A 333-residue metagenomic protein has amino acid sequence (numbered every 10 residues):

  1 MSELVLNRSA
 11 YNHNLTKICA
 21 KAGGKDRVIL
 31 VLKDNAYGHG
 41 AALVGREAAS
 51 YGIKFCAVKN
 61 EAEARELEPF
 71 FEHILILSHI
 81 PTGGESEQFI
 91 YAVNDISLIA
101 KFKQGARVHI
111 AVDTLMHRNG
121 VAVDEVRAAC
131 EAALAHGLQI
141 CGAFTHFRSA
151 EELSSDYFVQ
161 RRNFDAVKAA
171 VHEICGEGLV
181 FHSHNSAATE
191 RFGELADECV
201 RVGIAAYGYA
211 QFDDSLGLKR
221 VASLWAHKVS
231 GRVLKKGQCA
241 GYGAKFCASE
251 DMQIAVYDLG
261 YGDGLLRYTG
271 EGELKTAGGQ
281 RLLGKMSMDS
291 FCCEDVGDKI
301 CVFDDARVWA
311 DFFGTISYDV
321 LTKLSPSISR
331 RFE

Functional and structural regions predicted by a protein language model:
S2-H13, G24-V180: Active-site-proximal beta-alpha core segment in soluble small-molecule metabolic enzymes
N7-R8, N14-C19, G23, I204 (+1 more regions): C-terminal active-site rim and adjoining tail of enzyme catalytic domains
D34-N35, T114, F147, S186 (+3 more regions): Active-site metal-binding loops of divalent metal-dependent hydrolases
I76, K228, R281-L283: A structural signal for short, hydrophobic beta-strand segments that form beta-sheets in beta-rich/all-beta domains
E87, A106, A222-L224, D251-A255 (+1 more regions): A generic structural signal for short beta-strands and their flanking turns/coil linkers
H117, A150, Y207-Y209, K235-K236 (+1 more regions): Short, acidic Gly/Pro/Ser/Thr-rich loop/turn segments
L153-E250: Anionic-ligand-binding alpha/beta catalytic cores of soluble enzymes and soluble regulatory domains that recognize
V233-E333: C-terminal accessory subdomain/extension
